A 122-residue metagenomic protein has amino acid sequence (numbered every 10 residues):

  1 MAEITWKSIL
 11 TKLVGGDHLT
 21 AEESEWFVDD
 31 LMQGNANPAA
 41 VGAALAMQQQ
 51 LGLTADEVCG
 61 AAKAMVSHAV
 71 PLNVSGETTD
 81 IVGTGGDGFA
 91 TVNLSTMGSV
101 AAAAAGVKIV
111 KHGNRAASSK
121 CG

Functional and structural regions predicted by a protein language model:
M1-A90, A105, I109: Acidic, glycine/proline-rich low-complexity segments that act as flexible tails and inter-domain linkers
L45, V92-G122: A glycine-rich phosphate/pyrophosphate-binding beta-strand-loop-alpha-helix module
